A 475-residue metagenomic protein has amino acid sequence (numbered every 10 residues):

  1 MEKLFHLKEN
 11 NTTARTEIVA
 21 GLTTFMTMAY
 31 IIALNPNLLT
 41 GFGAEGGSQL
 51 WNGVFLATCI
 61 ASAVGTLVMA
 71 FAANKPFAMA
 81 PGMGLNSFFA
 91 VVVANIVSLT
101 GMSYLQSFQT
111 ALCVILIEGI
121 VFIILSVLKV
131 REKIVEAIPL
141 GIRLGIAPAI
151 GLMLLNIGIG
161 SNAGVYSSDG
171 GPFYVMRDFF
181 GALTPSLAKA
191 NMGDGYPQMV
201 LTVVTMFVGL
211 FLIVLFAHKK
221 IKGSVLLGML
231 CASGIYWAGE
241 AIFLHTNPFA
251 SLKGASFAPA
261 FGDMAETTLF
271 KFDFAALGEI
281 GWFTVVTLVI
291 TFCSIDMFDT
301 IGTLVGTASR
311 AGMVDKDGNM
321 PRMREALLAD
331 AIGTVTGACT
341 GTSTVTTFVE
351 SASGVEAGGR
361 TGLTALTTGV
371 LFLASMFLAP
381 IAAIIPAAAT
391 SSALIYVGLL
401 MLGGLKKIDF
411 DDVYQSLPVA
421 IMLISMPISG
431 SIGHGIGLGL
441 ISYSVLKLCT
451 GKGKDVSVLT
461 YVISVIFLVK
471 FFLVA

Functional and structural regions predicted by a protein language model:
M1-G53, N191-D194, M229-R324, F467-V469: Helix-loop-helix hairpins and the membrane-proximal interhelical loops of multi-pass alpha-helical transport proteins
M1-N35, A61-S62, G82-V91, N95-I150 (+1 more regions): Helix-loop-helix junctions within the multi-pass membrane cores of secondary transporters/permeases
L7-T16, E45-G53, N74, G101-T110 (+13 more regions): Juxtamembrane/transmembrane-helix boundary motifs in multi-pass membrane proteins
I18, L38, I134, G223 (+3 more regions): Residue-level signature of catalytic and energy-coupling elements of molecular machines, predominantly ATP/GTP-dependent
L22-A29, V64-L67, F71, L155 (+4 more regions): Hydrophobic/aromatic residues within the transmembrane alpha-helices of Major Facilitator Superfamily
P36, T40, A44, A70 (+12 more regions): Transmembrane helix-loop junctions in multipass membrane proteins, especially transporters and channels
A61-M83: Juxtamembrane transmembrane-helix boundary signature
V97, S103-C231, L366-A475: Membrane-embedded alpha-helical modules
